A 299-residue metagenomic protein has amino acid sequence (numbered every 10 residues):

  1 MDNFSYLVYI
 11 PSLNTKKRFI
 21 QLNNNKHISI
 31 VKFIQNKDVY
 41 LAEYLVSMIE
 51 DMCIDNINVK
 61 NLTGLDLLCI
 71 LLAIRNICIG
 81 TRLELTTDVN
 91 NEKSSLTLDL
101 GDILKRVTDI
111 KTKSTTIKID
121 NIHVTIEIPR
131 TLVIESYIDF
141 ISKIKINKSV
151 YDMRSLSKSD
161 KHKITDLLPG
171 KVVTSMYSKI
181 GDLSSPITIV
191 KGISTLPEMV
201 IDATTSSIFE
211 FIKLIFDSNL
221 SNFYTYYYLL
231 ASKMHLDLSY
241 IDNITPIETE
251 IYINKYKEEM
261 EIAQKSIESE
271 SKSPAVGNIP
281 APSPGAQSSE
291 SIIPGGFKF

Functional and structural regions predicted by a protein language model:
M1-S273, K298-F299: An amphipathic, hydrophobic-aromatic interaction surface with interspersed Lys/Arg that forms lipid/phosphate-bearing
S271-G285: Intrinsically disordered, low-complexity basic tails/linkers immediately adjacent to helix-turn-helix/homeobox/MYB/SANT
P284-F299: Long, low-complexity, intrinsically disordered segments
